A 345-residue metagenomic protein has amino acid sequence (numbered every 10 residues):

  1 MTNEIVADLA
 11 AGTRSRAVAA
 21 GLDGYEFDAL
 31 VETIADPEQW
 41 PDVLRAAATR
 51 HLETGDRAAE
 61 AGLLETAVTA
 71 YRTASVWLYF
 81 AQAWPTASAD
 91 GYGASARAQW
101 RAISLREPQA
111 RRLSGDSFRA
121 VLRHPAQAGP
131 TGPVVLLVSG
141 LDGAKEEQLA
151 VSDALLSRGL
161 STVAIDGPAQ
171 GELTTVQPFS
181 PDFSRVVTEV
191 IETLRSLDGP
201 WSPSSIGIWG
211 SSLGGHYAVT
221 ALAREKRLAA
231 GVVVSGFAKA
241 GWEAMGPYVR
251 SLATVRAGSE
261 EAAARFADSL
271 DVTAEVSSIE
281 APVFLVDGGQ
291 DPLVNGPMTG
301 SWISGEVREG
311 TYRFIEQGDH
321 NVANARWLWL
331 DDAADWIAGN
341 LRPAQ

Functional and structural regions predicted by a protein language model:
E147, Q177-P200, T220: Alpha/beta-hydrolase active-site loop
V151, A281, N295-S304: Short alpha-helix in the alpha/beta-hydrolase fold that links the catalytic acid
L155-E172: Conserved alpha/beta-hydrolase
G199-S212: Alpha/beta-hydrolase fold nucleophile elbow
Y217-R265, A281: Hydrolase active-site cap/lid region
I279-E280, L285-D287, D291: Short beta-strand/loop motif that positions the catalytic acidic residue of the alpha/beta-hydrolase fold
S304-N321: Catalytic histidine neighborhood in serine/cysteine hydrolases with alpha/beta-hydrolase-type architecture
G318-L330: Catalytic histidine-centered segment of alpha/beta-hydrolase-like enzymes
